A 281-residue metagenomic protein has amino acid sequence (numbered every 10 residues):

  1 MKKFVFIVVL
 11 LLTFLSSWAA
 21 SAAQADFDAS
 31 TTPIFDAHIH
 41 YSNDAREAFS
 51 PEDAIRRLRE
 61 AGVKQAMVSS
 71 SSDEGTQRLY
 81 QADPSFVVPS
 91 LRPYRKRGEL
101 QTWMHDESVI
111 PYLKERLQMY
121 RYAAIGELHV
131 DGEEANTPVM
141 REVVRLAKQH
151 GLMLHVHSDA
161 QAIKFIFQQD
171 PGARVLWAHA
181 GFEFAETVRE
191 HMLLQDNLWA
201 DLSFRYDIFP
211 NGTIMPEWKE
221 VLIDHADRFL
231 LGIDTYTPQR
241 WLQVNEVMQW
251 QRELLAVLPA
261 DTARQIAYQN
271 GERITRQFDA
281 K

Functional and structural regions predicted by a protein language model:
K2-F4, S21-H38, S50-Q65, S69 (+3 more regions): Mid-to-C-terminal alpha-helical segments outside catalytic/metal-binding sites
I7-S17: Bacterial N-terminal signal peptides
A25-A29, E74-M153, W199, F204-D207: Active-site gating/metal-coordination segments in enzymes
T31, F86-V88, Q195-W199, E246-Q251: Active-site gating loops and adjacent loop-to-helix segments of metal-dependent hydrolytic enzymes
I39, L128, A180, I233-T235: Active-site metal-binding loops of divalent metal-dependent hydrolases
S42-F49, A66-T76, K96-D106, D131-T137 (+3 more regions): Acidic-and-aromatic substrate-binding clefts and catalytic sites of carbohydrate-active enzymes
S50-R57, G75-L79, V109-R116, V139-V143 (+4 more regions): A general structural detector for well-ordered alpha-helical segments in enzyme core domains, enriched
L91, M104, E134-L231, F278: Catalytic pocket-lining loop regions of alpha/beta-barrel enzymes, especially the amidohydrolase/enolase/GH5 lineages
